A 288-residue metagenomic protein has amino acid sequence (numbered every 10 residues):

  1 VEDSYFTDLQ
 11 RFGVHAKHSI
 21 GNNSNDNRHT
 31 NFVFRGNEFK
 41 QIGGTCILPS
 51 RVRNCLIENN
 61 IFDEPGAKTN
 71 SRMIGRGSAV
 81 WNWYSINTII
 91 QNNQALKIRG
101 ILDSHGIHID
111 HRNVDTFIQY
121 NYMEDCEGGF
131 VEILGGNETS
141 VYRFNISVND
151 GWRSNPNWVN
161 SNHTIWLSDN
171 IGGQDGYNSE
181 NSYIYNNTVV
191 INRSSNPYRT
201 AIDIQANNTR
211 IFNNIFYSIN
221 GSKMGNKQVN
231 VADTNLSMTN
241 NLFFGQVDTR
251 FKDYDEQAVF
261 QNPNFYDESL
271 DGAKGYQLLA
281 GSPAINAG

Functional and structural regions predicted by a protein language model:
T7-N31, K40-L56, I61-A273: Glycine- and acidic/polar-rich repeat regions and solenoidal domains
Q277-G288: Active-site and glycan-interaction determinants of carbohydrate-active enzymes
